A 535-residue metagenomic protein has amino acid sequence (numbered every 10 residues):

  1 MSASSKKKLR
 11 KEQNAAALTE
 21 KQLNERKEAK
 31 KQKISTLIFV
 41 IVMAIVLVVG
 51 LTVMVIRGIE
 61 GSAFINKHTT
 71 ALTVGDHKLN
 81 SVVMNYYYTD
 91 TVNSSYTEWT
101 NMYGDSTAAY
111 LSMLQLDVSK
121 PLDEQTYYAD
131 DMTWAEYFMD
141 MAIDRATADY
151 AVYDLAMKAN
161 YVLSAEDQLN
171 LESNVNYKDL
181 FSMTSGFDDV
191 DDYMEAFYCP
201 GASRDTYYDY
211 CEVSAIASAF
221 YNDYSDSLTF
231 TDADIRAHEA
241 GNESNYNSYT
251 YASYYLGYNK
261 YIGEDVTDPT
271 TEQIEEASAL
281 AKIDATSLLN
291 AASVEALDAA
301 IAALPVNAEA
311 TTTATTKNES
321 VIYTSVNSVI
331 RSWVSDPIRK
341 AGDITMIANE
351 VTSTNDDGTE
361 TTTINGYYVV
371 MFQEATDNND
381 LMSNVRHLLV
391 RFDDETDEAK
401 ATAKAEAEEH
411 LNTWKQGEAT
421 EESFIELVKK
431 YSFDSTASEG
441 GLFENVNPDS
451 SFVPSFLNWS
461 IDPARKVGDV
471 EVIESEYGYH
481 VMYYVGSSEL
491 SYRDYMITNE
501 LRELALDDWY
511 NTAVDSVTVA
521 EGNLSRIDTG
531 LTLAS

Functional and structural regions predicted by a protein language model:
M1-Q13: N-terminal targeting leaders characterized by basic, low-complexity, disordered sequences that direct proteins
K11-V42, V46-K67, D192-E276, T286 (+3 more regions): PPIase-associated folding chaperone regions across multiple families
G61-A202: N-terminal targeting/tethering segments
N80-S81, V92-W99, Y261-D268, E395-D397 (+1 more regions): Short, solvent-exposed loop/turn elements at domain surfaces
Y88-T91, S95, A146, Y150 (+15 more regions): Sec/Tat-exported extracytoplasmic proteins
T107, V190, E276, A281 (+2 more regions): Short amphipathic alpha-helical segments that mediate assembly, nucleic-acid/protein binding, or membrane association
A109-M113, Y137, M141, Y193 (+5 more regions): Charge-rich, solvent-exposed alpha-helical interaction surfaces
I283-W333, N379, E409-P454, V485-G486 (+1 more regions): Peptidyl-prolyl cis-trans isomerase
